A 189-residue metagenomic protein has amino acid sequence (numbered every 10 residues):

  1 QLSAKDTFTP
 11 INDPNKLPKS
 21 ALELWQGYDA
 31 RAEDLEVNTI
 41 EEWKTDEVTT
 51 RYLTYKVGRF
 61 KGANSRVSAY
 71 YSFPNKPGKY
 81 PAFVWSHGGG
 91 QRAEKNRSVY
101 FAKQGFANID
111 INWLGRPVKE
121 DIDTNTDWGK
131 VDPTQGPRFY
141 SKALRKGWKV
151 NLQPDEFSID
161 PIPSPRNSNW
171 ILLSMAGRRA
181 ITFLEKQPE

Functional and structural regions predicted by a protein language model:
L2-T39: N-terminal pre-domain segments of enzymes
Q26-G78: N-terminal cap/lid segment of alpha/beta-hydrolase-fold proteins
S68-Y71, G78-G88, N108: Short beta-strand element of the alpha/beta-hydrolase
Q91-R92, R116: Active-site loop signature of alpha/beta-hydrolase-fold enzymes
V99-M175, F183-E185: Cap/lid segment of the alpha/beta-hydrolase catalytic domain
P188-E189: Alpha/beta-hydrolase fold nucleophile elbow
